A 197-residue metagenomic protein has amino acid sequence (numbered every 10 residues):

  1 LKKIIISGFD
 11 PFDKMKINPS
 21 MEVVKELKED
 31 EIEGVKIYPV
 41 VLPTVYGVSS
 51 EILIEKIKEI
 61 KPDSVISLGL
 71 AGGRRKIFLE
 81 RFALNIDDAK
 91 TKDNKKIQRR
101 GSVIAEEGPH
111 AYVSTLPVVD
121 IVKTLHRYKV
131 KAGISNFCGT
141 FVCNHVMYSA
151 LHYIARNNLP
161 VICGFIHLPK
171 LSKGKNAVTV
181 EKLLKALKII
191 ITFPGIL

Functional and structural regions predicted by a protein language model:
L1-C138, L151-P160, V178-L197: N-terminal catalytic or cofactor-binding beta/alpha core of small enzyme domains
V142-S149: Hydrophobic, aromatic-enriched interface-forming segments
I162-G164: Short coil-to-beta-strand
H167-S172: An accessory alpha-helical subdomain
G174-N176: Short, conserved charged micro-motifs
